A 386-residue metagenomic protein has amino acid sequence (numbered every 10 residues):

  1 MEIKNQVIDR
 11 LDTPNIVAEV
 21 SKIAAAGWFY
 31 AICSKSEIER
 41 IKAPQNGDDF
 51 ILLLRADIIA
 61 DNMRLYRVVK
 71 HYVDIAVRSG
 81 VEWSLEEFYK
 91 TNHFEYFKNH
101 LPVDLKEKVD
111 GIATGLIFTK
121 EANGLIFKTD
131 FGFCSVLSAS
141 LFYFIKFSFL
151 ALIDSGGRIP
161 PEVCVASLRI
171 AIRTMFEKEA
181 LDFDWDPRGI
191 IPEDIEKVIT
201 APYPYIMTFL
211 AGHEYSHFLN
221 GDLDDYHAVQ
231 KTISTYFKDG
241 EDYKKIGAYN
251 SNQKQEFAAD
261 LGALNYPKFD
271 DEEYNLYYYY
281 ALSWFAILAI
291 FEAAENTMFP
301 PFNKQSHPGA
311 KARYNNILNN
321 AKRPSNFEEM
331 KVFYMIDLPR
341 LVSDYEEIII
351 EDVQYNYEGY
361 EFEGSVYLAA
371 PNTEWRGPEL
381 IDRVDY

Functional and structural regions predicted by a protein language model:
E2, Q6-I16, K22-R40, Q45-I58 (+2 more regions): Long, well-structured alpha-helical subdomains associated with metal-dependent extracellular/ecto-lumenal hydrolases
W28, S34-T208, N220-L223: Peri-catalytic and regulatory segments of divalent metal-dependent proteins
F149, H227-A228, D271, N275: Short linear functional motifs in flexible/disordered or boundary regions
E196-F209, N275-I287: Alpha-helical scaffolds flanking conserved acidic
Y205-I206, H213, F257, L261: A structural signal for well-ordered alpha-helical segments within the folded catalytic domains of diverse enzymes
M207, E214-Q230, N265: Catalytic Zn2+-binding segment of zinc metalloproteases
F218-G221, D242-K245, E256, G262-Y274: Short hydrophobic alpha-helical module
G221-E256: Post-HEXXH active-site segment of zinc metalloproteases
